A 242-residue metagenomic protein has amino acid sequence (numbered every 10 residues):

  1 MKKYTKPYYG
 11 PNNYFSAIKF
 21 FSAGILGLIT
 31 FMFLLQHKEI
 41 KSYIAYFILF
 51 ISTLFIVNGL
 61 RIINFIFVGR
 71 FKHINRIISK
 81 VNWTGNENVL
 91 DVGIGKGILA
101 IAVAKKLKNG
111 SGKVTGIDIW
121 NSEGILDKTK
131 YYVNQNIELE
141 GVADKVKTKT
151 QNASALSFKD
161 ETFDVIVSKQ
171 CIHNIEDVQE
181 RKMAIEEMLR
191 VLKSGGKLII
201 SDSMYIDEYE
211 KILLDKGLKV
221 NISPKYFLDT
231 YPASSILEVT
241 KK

Functional and structural regions predicted by a protein language model:
Y4-F21, A45, S52-V81: Class I SAM-dependent methyltransferase Rossmann-like catalytic core, especially the SAM/SAH-binding loop
T84, Q151-I166: A short acidic, Gly/Pro-enriched loop at the edge of an enzyme's catalytic core that lines a small-molecule cofactor
G85-G95, T115: Conserved class I S-adenosyl-L-methionine
K96-G110: Conserved SAM-binding loop of SAM-dependent methyltransferases across substrates and taxa, primarily the Class I
L107-K108, I175-E176, L192-S194: Helix-to-beta-strand junctions that scaffold the AdoMet/dcAdoMet cofactor pocket in Class I SAM-dependent enzymes
R181-S194: A short glycine-rich, Lys/Arg-flanked "PGG" loop and its adjoining helix->strand segment in the class I
G195-D202: Conserved beta-strand signature within the Rossmann-like core of class I S-adenosyl-L-methionine
K216-I222, F227-K242: Core SAM-dependent methyltransferase catalytic element
